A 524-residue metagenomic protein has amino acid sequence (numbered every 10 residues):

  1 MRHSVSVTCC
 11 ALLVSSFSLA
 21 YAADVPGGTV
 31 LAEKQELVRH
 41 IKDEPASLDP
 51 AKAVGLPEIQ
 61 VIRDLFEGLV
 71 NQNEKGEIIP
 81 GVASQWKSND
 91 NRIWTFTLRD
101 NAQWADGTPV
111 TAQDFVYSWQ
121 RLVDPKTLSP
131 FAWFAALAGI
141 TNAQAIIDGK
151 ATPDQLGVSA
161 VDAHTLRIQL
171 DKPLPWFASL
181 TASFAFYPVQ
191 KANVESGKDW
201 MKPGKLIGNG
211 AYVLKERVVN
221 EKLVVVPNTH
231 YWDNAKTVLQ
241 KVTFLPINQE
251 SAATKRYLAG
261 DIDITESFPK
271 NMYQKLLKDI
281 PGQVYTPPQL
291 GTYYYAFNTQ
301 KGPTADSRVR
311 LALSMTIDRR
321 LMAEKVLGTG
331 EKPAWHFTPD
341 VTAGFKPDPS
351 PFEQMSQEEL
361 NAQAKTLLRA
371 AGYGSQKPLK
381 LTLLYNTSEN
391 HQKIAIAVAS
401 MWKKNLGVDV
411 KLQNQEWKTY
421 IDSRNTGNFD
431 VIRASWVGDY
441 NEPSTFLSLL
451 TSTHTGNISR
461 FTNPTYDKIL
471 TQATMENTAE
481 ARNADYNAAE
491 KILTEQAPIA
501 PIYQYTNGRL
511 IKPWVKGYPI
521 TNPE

Functional and structural regions predicted by a protein language model:
V30, T95, S159, Q357-E358 (+3 more regions): Extracytoplasmic/peripheral linker and loop segments enriched in polar/acidic and small residues with frequent Thr/Pro
H40-D90, Q120, K205-G208: N-terminal lobe/hinge region of extracytoplasmic solute-binding protein
Q85-F134, R167, R256, P303-A305: Aromatic- and charge-enriched surface segment that lines or borders ligand/interaction sites
T111-S118, A163-Q169, P173, G210-A211 (+7 more regions): Alpha-helical secondary-structure segments
I140, Q144-A145, G149-Q155, S159 (+5 more regions): Gly/Pro-rich hinge or "lid" segments in bacterial periplasmic/extracellular proteins
K215-V226, T243-K301, E324-K325, P333: Extracellular/periplasmic solute-recognition and catalytic clefts
V219, N361, K365-G438, T453 (+2 more regions): Ligand/substrate-recognition segments at binding pockets and active sites
K332-A370, S388-K393: Structural transition elements
